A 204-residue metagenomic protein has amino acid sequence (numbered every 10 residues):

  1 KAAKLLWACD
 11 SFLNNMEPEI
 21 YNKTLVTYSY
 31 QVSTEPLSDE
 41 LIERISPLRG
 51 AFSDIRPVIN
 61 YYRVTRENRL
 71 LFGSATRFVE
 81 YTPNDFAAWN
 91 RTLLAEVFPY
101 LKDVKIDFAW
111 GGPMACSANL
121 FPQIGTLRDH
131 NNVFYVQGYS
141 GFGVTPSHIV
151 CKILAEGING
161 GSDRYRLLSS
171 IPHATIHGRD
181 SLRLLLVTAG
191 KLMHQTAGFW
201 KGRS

Functional and structural regions predicted by a protein language model:
K1-D39, R44-N131: Active-site substrate-recognition segment that forms the wall of the catalytic cavity or substrate channel
F72, E80-W200: C-terminal catalytic lobe of FAD-dependent flavoproteins
